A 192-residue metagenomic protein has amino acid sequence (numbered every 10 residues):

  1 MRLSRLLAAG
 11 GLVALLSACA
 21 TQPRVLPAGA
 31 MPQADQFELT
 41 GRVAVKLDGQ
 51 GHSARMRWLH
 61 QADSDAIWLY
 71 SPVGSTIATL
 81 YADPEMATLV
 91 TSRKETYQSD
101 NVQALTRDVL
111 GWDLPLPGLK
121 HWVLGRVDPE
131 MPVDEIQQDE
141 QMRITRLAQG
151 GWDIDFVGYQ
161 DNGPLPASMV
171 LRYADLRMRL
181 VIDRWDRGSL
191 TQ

Functional and structural regions predicted by a protein language model:
M1-C19: Sec-dependent bacterial lipoprotein signal peptides
V13-Q36: Bacterial Sec signal peptide processing site at the extreme N-terminus
Q36-I77: Post-signal-peptide N-terminal segment of Sec-exported extracytoplasmic proteins
G49-G51, V73, S92-K94, Q149-G151 (+1 more regions): Glycine-centered tight beta-turn/hairpin loop motif at sheet-sheet or coil-to-beta transitions
M56-L59, L80-A82, F156-Q160, R184: Extended lipid/amphipathic-ligand handling interfaces
S64-L116: An acidic-aromatic
R93-R146: Flexible, processing/modification-adjacent segments and terminal tails in exported/periplasmic/extracellular proteins
G125-Q192: Gly/Pro-enriched, hydrophobic low-complexity segments that function as extracytoplasmic propeptides/linkers
